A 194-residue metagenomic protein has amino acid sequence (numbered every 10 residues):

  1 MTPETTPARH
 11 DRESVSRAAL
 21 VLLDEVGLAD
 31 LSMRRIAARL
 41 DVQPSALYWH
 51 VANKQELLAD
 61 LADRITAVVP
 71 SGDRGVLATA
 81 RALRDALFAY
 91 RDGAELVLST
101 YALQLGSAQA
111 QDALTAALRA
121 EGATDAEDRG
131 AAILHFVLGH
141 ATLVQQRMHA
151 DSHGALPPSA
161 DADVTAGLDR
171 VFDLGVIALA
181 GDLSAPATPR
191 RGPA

Functional and structural regions predicted by a protein language model:
M1-R35, R39-D41, V51-E56: Basic, helix-initiating cap at the start of DNA-binding domains
M1-T2, Q146-A194: C-terminal peripheral helix-coil segments that are non-catalytic and often amphipathic
L23, V51, L58-I65, Y101 (+1 more regions): Alpha-helical DNA-contacting segments of helix-turn-helix folds
A62-A82: Amphipathic alpha-helical linker/stalk segments
A78, L98-A132, T142-V144, H149 (+2 more regions): Amphipathic alpha-helical packing segments from all-alpha helical-bundle domains
L87: Phosphate/adenylate-binding glycine loop and adjacent helical scaffold
R91, V137-Q145: Short alpha-helix boundary/capping elements
